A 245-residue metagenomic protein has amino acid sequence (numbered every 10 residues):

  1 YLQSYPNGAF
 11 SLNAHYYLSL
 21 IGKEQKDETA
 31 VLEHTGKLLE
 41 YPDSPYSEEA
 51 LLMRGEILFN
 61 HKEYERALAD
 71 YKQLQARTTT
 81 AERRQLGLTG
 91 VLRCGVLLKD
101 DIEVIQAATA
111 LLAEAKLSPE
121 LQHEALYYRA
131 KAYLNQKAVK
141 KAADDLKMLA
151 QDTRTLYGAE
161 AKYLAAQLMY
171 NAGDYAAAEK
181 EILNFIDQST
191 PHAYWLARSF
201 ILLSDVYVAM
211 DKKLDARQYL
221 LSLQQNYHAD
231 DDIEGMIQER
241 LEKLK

Functional and structural regions predicted by a protein language model:
Y1-K245: Acidic, polar-rich low-complexity tracts and alpha-helical solenoid repeat scaffolds
